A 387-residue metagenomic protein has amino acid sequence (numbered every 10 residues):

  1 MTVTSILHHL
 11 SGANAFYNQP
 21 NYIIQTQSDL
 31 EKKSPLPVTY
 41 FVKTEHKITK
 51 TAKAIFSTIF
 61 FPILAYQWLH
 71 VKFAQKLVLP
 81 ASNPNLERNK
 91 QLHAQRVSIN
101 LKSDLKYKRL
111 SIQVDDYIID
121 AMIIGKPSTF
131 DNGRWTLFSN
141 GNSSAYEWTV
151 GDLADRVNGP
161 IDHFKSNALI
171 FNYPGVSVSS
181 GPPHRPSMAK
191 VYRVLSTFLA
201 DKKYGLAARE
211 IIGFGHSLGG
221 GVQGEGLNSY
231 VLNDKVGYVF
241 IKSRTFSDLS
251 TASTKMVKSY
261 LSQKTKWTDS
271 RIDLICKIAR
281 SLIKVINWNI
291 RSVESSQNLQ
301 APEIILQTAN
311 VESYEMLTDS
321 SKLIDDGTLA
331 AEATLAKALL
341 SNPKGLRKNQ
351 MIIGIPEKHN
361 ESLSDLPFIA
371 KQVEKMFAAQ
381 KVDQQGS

Functional and structural regions predicted by a protein language model:
M1-I63, L77-V97, Q384-S387: Non-Sec secretion/translocation targeting segments of pathogen effectors
E87-P127: N-terminal cap/lid segment of alpha/beta-hydrolase-fold proteins
D115-H163, Y173-V178: Short, surface-exposed "cap/lid" segments of acyl-processing enzymes
Y173, I241-A252: Active-site nucleophile loop of the alpha/beta-hydrolase fold
P182-Y204: Alpha/beta-hydrolase active-site loop
F214-Q223: Gly/Ala-rich beta-loop-alpha elbow adjacent to hydrolase catalytic centers
S250-T251, L261-K344, N360: The feature captures the conserved acid-bearing segment of alpha/beta-hydrolase catalytic domains
S362-S387: Catalytic active-site module of serine/aspartate enzymes centered on a nucleophile-bearing elbow/loop
